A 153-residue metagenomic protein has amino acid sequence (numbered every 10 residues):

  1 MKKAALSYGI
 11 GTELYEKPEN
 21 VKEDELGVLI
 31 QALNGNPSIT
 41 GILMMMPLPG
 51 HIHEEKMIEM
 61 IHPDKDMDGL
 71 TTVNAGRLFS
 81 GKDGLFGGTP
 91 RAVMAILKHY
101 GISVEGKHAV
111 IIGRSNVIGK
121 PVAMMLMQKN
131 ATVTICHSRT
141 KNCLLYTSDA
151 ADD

Functional and structural regions predicted by a protein language model:
A5-E19, V133-T134: Short beta-strand elements in bilobed, periplasmic/extracellular small-molecule ligand-binding domains
G9, N34-G35, I61-D64: Non-catalytic terminal and connector segments of soluble metabolic enzymes
E25-N36: Short, well-structured alpha-helical segments in soluble
L43-H108, V122: Anion-binding alpha/beta catalytic cores of soluble intermediary-metabolism enzymes, centered on
V117-K120, M125-L144: NAD(P)-binding Rossmann-fold cofactor-contacting core
Y146-A151: Conserved small/polar residues in nucleotide/adenosyl-binding loops
